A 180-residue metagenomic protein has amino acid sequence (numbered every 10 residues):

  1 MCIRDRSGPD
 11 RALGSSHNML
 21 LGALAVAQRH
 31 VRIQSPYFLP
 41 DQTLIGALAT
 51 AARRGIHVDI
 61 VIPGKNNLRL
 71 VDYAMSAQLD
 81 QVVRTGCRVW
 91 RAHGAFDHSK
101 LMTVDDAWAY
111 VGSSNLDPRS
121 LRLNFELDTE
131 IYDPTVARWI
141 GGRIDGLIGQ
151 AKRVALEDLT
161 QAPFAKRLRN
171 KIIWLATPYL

Functional and structural regions predicted by a protein language model:
R4-L180: Charged, low-complexity intrinsically disordered terminal segments
